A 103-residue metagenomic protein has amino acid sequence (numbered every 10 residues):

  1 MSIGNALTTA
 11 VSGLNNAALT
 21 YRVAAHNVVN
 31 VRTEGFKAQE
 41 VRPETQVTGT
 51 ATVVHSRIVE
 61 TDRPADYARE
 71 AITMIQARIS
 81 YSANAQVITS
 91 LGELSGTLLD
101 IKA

Functional and structural regions predicted by a protein language model:
M1-A103: Amphipathic alpha-helical polymerization modules
